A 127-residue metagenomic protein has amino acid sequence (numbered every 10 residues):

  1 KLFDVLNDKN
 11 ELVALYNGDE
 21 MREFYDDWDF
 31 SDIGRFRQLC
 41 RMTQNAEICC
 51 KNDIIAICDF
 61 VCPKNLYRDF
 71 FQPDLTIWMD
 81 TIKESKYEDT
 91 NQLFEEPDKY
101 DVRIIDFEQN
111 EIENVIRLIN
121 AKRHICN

Functional and structural regions predicted by a protein language model:
K1, V5, Y67-F70: Alpha-helical structural signal in soluble globular domains
L2-Q44: Conserved substrate/cofactor phosphate-moiety recognition/catalytic segment in nucleotide-dependent phosphotransferases
F3-K9, L75, E96-N127: NTP-dependent small-molecule kinase module
L15, W78, R103: Short hydrophobic-acidic sequence motifs that mark active-site Asp/Glu residues
D19, D80, I105-E108: Residues at the C-termini of beta-strands that transition into short coil/loop
R22-F24, D29, A46-K99: ATP-dependent NMP and nucleoside kinases share a basic, alpha-helical "lid"
G34-F36, F70-F71, P97, H124: Alpha-helix boundary/interfacial micro-motifs
T43-E47, N120: Generic structural signal for well-ordered alpha-helical scaffold segments
